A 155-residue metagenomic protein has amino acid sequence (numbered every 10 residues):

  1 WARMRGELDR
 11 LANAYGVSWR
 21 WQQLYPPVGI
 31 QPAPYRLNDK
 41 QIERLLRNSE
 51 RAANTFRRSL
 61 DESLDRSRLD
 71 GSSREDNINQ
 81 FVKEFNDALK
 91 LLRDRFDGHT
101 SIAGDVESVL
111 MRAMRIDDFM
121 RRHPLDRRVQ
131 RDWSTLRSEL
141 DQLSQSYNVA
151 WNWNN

Functional and structural regions predicted by a protein language model:
W1-N155: Glycine- and aromatic-enriched low-complexity segments, predominantly in secreted/extracellular proteins and matrices
